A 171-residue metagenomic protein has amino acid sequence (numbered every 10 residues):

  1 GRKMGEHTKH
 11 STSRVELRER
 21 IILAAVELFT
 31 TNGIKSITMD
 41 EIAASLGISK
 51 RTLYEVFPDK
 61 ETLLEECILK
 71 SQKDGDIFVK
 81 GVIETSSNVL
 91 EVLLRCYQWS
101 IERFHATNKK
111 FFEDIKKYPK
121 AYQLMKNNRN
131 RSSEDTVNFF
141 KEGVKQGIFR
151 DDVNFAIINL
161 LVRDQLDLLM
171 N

Functional and structural regions predicted by a protein language model:
G1-N32, S36-S45, T62-E65: Basic, helix-initiating cap at the start of DNA-binding domains
R14, R18, L64, I68 (+4 more regions): Amphipathic, non-transmembrane alpha-helical scaffold segments
A24, L28, T52, W99 (+1 more regions): Amphipathic alpha-helical interface segments
G47-F57: Short hydrophobic/aromatic patch on the recognition helix
E66, I77-A106, N159-V162: Hydrophobic alpha-helical connector segments
Q98-N138, I148, A156-I157: Short secondary-structure transition hinges
R150-N171: Hydrophobic alpha-helical segments that form the core of small-molecule binding pockets and/or dimer interfaces
